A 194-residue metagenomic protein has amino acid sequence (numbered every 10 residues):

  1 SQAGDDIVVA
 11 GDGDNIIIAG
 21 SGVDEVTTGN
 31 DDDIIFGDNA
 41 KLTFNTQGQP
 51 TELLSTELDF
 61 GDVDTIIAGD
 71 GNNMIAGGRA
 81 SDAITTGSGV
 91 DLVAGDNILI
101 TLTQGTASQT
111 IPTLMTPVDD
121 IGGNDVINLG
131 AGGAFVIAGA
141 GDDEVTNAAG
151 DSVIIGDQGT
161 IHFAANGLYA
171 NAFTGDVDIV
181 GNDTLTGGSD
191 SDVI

Functional and structural regions predicted by a protein language model:
S1-I16, G29-D70, G87-A131, F135 (+1 more regions): Acidic/polar low-complexity surface segments
V9, G22, G71, A76 (+4 more regions): Outer-membrane beta-barrel transmembrane strands
I18, F36, A76-R79, A94 (+2 more regions): Short, structured motif recognition centered on aromatic/hydrophobic residues
